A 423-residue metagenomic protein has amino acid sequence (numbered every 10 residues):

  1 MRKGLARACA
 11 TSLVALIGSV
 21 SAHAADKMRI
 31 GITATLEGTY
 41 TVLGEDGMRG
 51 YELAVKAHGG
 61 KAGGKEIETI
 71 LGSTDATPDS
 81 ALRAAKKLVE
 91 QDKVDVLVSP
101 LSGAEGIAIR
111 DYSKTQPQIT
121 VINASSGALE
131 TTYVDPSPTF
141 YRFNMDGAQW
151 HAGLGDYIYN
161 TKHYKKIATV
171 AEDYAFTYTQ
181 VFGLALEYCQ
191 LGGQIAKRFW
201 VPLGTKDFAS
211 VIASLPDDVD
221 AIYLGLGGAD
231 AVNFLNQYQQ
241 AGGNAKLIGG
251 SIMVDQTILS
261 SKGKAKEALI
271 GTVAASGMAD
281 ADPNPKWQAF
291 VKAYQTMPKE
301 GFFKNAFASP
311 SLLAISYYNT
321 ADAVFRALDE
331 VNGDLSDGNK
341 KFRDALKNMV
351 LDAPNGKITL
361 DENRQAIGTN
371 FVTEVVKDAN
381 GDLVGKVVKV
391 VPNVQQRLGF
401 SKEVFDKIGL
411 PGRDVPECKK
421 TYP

Functional and structural regions predicted by a protein language model:
M1-A10: Bacterial N-terminal signal peptides that target proteins for export
S19-A24: Sec/Tat signal peptide C-region and signal peptidase I cleavage site
K27, V42-G47, A57, K61-Y133 (+3 more regions): Beta-alpha junction/loop-to-helix N-cap segments that form part of ligand/metal-binding clefts
M28, K347-P423: Solvent-exposed, acidic/polar segments of extracytosolic/periplasmic ligand-binding ectodomains
G31-E52, G72-D79, L101-S102, V170-Y178 (+2 more regions): Extracytoplasmic "Venus flytrap"
S80-R83, L129-T132, P138-G242, A281 (+1 more regions): Extracellular/periplasmic Venus flytrap/periplasmic-binding protein
L88, D92-S102, I119-A124, K166-A171 (+5 more regions): Periplasmic-binding protein-like
S137, Y238-N319, D329-N332, G385-K386 (+2 more regions): Extracellular/periplasmic periplasmic-binding protein-like sensory domains
